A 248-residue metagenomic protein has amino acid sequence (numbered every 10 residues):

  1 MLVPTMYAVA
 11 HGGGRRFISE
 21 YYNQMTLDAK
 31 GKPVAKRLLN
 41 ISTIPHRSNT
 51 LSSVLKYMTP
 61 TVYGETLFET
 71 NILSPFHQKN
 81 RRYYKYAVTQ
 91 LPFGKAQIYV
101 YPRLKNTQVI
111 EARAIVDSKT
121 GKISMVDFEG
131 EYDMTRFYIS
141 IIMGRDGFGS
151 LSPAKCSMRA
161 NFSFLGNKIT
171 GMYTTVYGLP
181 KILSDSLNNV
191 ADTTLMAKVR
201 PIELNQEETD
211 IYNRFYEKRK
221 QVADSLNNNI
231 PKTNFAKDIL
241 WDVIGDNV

Functional and structural regions predicted by a protein language model:
M1-Q97, R103-V109, Y173-V248: Structured extracytoplasmic
K85-V88, F93-D192: Gly/Pro-enriched, hydrophobic low-complexity segments that function as extracytoplasmic propeptides/linkers
